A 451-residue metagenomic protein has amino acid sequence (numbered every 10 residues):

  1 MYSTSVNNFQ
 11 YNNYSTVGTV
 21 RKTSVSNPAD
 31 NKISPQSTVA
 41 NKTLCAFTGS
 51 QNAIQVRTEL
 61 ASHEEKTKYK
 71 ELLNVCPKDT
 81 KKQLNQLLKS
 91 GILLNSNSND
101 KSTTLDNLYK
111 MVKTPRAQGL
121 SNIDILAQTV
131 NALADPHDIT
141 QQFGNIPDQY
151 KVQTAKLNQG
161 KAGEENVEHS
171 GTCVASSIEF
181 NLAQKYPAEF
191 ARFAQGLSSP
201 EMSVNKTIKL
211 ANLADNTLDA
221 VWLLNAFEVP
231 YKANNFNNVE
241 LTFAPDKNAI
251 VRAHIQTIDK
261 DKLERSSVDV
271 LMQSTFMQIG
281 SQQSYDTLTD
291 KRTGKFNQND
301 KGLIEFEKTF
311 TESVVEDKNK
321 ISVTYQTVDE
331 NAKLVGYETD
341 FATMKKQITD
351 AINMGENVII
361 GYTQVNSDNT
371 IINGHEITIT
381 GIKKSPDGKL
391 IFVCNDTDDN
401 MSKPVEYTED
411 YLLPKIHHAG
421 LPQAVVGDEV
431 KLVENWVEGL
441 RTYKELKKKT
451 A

Functional and structural regions predicted by a protein language model:
V6-N31, V39-C45, I54, K308-A451: Active-site signature of cysteine proteases
S34, T43-L44, G49, A61: Low-complexity, small/polar and acidic-rich linker and loop segments
Q55, E59-N97, K101-N297, I352 (+2 more regions): Active-site nucleophile-adjacent alpha helix/oxyanion-hole segment immediately C-terminal to the catalytic cysteine
K301, F306: Solvent-exposed helix/loop surface patches that form functional interfaces
